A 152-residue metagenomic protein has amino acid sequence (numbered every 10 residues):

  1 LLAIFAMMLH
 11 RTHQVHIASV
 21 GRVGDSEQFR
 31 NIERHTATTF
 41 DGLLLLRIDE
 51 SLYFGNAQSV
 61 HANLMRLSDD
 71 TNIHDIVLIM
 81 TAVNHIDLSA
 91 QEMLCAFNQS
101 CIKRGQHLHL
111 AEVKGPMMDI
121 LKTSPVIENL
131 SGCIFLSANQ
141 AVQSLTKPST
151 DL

Functional and structural regions predicted by a protein language model:
L1-T123, E128, L152: The feature marks cytosolic C-terminal regulatory regions of anion transporters and related permeases
T71, K114, A138, L145-T146: Low-complexity, intrinsically disordered or weakly predicted helical/coil tracts enriched in serine/threonine
N129-S144: Short acidic-hydrophobic, aromatic-tinged amphipathic segments that line or gate anion-handling sites
Q143-L152: Intrinsically disordered or compositionally simple regulatory linkers and C-terminal tails in signal-transduction
